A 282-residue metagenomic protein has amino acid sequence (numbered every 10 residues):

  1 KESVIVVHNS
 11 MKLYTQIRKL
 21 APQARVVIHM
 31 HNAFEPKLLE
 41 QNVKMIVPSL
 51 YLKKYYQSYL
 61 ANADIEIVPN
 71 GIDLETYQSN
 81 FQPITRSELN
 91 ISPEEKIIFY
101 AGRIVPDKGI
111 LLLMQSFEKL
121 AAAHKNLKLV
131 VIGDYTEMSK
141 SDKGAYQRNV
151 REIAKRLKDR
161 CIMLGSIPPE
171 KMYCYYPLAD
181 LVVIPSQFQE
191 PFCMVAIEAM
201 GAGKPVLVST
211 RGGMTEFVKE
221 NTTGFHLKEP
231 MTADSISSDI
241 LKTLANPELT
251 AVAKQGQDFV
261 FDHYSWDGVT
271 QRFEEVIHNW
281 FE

Functional and structural regions predicted by a protein language model:
A21, D142-I167: Nucleotide-activated donor-binding/catalytic signature segment of Leloir-type glycosyltransferases, i.e., the conserved
Y51, G71: Carbohydrate-associated surface elements
Q78-I91: A short helix/loop element that forms part of the nucleotide-sugar donor recognition site in Leloir-type
S92-K108, M114-F117, V130-I132: Conserved donor-binding/catalytic core segment of Leloir-type glycosyltransferases
S166-P169, C174-A179: Short alpha-helical donor nucleotide-sugar binding micro-motif in glycosyltransferases
P205-V208, V218: Short hydrophobic beta-strand element within catalytic cores of glycosyltransferases and related nucleotide-activated
T215-L241: Change "using UDP/GDP/dTDP sugars" to "using nucleotide sugars
E248-H263, E275: A short, well-ordered alpha-helix in the C-terminal region of glycosyltransferases
